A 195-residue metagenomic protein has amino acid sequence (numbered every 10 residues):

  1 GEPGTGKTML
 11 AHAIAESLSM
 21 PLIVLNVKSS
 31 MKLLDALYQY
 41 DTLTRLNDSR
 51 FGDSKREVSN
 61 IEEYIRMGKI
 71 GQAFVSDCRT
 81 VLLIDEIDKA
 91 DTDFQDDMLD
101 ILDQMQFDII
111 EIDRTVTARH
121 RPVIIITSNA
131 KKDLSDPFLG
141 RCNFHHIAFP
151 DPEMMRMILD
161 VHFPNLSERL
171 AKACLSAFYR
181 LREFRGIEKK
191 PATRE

Functional and structural regions predicted by a protein language model:
G1-E195: C-terminal regulatory/interaction module of P-loop NTP-utilizing enzymes
